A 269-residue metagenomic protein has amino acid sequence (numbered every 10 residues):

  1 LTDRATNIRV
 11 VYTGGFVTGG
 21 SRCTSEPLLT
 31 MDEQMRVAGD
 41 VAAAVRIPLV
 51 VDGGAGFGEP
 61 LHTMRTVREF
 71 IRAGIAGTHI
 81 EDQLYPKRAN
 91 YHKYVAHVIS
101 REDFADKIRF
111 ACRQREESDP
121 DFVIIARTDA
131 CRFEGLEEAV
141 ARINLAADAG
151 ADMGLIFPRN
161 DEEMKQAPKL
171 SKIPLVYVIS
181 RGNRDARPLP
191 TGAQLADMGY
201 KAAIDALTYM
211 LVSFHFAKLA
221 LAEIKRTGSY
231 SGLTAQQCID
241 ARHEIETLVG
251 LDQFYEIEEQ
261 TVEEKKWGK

Functional and structural regions predicted by a protein language model:
L1-D205, K218, A222, F254-K269: Alpha/beta enzyme core
T208-K269: Extended, intrinsically disordered, low-complexity segments
